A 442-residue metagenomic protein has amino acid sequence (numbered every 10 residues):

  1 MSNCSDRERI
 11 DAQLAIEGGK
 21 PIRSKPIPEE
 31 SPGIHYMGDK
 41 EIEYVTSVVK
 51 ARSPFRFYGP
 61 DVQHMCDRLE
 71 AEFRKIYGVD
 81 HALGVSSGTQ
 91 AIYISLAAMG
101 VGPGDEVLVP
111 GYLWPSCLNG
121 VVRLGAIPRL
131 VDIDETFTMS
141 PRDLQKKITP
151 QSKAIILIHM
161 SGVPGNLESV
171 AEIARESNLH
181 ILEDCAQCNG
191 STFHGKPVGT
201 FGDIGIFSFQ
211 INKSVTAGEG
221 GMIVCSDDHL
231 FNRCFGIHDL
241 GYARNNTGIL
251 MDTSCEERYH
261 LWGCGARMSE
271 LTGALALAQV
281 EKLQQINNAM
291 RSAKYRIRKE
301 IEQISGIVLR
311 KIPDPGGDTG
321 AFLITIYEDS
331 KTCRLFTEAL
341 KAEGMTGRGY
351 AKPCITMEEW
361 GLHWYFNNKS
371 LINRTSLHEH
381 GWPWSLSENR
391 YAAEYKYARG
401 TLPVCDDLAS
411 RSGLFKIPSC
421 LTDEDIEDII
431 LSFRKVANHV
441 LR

Functional and structural regions predicted by a protein language model:
M1-G59, K416: N-terminal "arm"/small-domain region of PLP-dependent enzymes with the aminotransferase-like
S53-E106, C117-V122, L130, K196: Phosphate-binding glycine-rich loop
A97-C185, T192: PLP-dependent aminotransferase-like
A171-H180, M222-Y242, L335-M345: Basic phosphate/pyrophosphate-binding loop/patch that engages nucleotide-derived ligands
C188-H194, F201-F322: Active-site region of PLP-dependent enzymes
D228, E328-K331: Helix N-cap motif at beta-to-alpha junctions
A243-T253, R296-I301, T337-S412: Conserved PLP cofactor-binding pocket of PLP-dependent enzymes
